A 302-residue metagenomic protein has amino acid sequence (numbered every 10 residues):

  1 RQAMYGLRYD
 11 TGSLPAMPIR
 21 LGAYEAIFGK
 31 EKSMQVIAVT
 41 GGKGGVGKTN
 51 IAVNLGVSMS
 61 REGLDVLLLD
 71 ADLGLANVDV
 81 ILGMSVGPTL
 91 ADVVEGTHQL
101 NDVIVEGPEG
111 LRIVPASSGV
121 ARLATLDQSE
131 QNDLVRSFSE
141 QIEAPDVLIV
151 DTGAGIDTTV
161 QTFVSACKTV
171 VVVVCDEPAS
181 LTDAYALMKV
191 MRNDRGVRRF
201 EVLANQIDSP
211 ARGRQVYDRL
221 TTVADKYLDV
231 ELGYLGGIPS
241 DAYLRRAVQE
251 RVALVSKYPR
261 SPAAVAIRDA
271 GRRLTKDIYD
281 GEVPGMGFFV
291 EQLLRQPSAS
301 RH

Functional and structural regions predicted by a protein language model:
A3-V46, N50, V57-L64: Extreme N-terminal, non-catalytic leader segments that precede Walker-type/kinase nucleotide-binding cores
V36-L100: Walker A/P-loop NTP-binding active-site region of P-loop NTPases, recognizing the glycine-rich GxxxxGKT/S
A71-E143, Y243-A253: P-loop/Walker-type NTP enzyme "switch/lid" segment
V147, T152-S240, R245-R246: Conserved catalytic-core segment of NTP-binding enzymes
E250-V265: C-terminal boundary of histidine-terminating zinc-finger modules
S256-P259, Y279-M286: C-terminal helical "lid" subdomain and adjoining coupling/linker elements of P-loop NTPases
P262-D280: Extended, charge-rich low-complexity interaction segments
E282-H302: A short, charged, Gly/Pro-tolerant segment at domain boundaries
